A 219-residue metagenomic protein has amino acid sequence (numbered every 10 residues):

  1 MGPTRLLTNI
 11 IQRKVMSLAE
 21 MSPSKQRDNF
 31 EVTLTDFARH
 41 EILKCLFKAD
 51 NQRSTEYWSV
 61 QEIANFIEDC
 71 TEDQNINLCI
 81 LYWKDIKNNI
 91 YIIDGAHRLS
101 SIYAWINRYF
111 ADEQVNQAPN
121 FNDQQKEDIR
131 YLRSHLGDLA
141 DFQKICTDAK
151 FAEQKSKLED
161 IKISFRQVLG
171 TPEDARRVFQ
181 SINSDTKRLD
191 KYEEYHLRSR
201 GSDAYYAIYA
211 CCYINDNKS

Functional and structural regions predicted by a protein language model:
M1-E41, I90: N-terminal extension/subdomain marker
P23-S24, R53-A64, E68-S219: Basic- and aromatic-enriched surface patches that contact anionic nucleotides/nucleic acids
I42-N51: A short, surface-exposed helix-loop junction/capping segment
